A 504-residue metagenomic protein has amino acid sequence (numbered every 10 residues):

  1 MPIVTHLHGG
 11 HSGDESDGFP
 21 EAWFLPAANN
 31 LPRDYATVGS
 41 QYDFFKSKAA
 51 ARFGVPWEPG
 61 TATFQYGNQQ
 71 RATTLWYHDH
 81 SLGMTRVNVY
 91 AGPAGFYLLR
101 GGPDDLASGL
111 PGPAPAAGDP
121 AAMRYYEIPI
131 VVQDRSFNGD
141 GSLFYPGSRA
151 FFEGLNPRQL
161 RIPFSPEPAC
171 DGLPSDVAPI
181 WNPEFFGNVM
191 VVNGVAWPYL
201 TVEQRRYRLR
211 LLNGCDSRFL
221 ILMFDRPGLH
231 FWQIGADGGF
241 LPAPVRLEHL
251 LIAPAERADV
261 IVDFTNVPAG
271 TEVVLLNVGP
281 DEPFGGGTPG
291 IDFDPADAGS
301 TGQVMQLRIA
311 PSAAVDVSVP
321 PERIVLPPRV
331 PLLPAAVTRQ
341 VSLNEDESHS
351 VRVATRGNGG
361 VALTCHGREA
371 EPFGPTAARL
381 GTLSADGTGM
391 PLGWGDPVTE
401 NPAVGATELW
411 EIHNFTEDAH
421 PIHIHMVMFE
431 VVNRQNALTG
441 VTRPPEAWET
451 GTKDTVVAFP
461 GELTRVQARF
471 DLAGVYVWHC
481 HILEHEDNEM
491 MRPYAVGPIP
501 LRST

Functional and structural regions predicted by a protein language model:
M1-R52, H230-E248, A298-G302, A336-T504: Active-site pocket scaffolds in enzymes
P2-I3, G10, Q70-S108: Hydrophobic or amphipathic alpha-helical targeting/insertion segments
S12-N29, V132, S136, F151-P334: Histidine- and aromatic-rich segments of cupredoxin/plastocyanin-like copper-binding domains
D43-N88: A conserved hydrophobic secondary-structure block that centers on an alpha-helix together with its immediately flanking
G60-F64, P198, E248, E256-V260 (+2 more regions): Short strand-edge motifs at loop-to-beta-strand transitions and within beta-strands of extracellular beta-rich domains
Y77-H78, T265-E282, D471-E484: Short, surface-exposed ligand- or partner-binding patches at beta-edge/loop junctions that are enriched in aromatics
G83-V89, G279-T288, E484-M490: Short acidic/polar inter-strand loop motif in beta-rich domains
F96-Y125, V304, S312-A314, E489-T504: Extracytoplasmic/periplasmic copper-protein system
